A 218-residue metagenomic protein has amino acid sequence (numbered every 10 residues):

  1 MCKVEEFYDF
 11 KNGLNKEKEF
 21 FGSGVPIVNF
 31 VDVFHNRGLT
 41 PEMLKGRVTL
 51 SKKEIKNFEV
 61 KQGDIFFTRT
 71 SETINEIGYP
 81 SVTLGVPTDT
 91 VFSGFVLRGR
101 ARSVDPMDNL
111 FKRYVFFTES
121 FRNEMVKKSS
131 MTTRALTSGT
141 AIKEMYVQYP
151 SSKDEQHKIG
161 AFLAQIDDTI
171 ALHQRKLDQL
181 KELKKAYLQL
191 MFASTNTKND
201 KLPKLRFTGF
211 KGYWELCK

Functional and structural regions predicted by a protein language model:
M1-L14, R206-K218: Non-catalytic DNA-recognition/assembly elements of restriction-modification systems
E5-E17, D32-I65: Sequence-specific dsDNA recognition surfaces
N15, D89-F95, R122, S129-E155: A short glycine-rich beta-alpha junction/loop motif
F34-G46, I65-S93, L110-Y114, N123-K127: Short, ligand-facing micro-motifs at secondary-structure edges
H35-T40, L136-S138, K198-D200: Short acidic/His/Gly/Ser-rich catalytic and metal-binding motifs that mark active-site loops of diverse hydrolases
S51-K52, L97-S103, E144-Q148, L205-F210: Short, well-ordered beta-strand elements within core beta-sheets of diverse protein domains
M145, S152-C217: Amphipathic alpha-helical segments with low aromatic content
